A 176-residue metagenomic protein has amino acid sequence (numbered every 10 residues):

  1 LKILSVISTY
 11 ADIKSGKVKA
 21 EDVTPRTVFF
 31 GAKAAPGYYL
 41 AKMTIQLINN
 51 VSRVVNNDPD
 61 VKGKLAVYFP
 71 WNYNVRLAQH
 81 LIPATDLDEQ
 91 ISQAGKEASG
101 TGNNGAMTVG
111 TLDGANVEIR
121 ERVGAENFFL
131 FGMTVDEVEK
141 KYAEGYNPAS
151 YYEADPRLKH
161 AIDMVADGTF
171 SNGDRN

Functional and structural regions predicted by a protein language model:
L1-T24: Segments forming glycine/polar-rich beta-alpha architectures that bind adenosine-containing cofactors
K2, V6, Y38, D58 (+4 more regions): Short, solvent-exposed helix-helix connector turns and helix-capping sites enriched in acidic/polar residues
K2-V6, K42-T44, G63-A66, N103-V109: Short linear motifs at secondary-structure transitions and domain/linker junctions
I7-D12, I48-V51, W71-N72, G110-G114: Short amphipathic alpha-helical surface micro-motifs
T9-S15, R53-N57, L87, A94: Conserved helix-loop functional segments at active or binding sites
E21-D88, A125-E144, P148-Y151, D163: Catalytic cores of eukaryotic secretory-pathway lumenal/extracellular enzymes that build and remodel glycoconjugates
P83-A84, I91-N176: Catalytic binding pocket for nucleotide-activated donors in carbohydrate/polymer assembly enzymes
